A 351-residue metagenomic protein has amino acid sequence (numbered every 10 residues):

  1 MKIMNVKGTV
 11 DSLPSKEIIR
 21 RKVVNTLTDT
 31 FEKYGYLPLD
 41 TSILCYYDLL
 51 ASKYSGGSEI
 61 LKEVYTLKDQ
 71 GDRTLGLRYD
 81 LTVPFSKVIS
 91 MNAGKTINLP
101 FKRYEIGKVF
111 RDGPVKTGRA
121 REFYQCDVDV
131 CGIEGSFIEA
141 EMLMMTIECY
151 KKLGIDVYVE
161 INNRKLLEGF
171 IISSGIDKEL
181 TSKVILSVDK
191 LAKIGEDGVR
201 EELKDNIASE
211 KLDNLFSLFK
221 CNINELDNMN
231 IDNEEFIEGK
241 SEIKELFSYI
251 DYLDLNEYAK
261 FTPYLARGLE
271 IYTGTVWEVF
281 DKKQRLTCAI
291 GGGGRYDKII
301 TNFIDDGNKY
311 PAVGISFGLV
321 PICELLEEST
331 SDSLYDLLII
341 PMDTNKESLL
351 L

Functional and structural regions predicted by a protein language model:
M1-E17: Auxiliary tRNA-acceptor-end handling modules of aminoacyl-tRNA synthetases
K16-Y34, C45-Y46, K62, D72 (+4 more regions): Positively charged, Gly/Ser-enriched RNA/tRNA-binding surfaces
L39, E160, K260-T262: General small-molecule cofactor/ligand-binding pocket signal
I43-L75: Polyanion/phosphate-binding surface patch
L44, N163, V184: Residue-level "edge-of-site" marker
K53-G57, S173-G175, T275: Short low-complexity, flexible loop/linker segments enriched in glycine and/or proline with clustered acidic
I60-G71, G175-E201, A208, L255 (+1 more regions): Acidic, His- and aromatic-enriched active-site or binding-groove loops in soluble protein domains that engage sugars
V159-G169, G175: Glycine-rich, mobile lid/loop segments that gate access to catalytic sites or pores
